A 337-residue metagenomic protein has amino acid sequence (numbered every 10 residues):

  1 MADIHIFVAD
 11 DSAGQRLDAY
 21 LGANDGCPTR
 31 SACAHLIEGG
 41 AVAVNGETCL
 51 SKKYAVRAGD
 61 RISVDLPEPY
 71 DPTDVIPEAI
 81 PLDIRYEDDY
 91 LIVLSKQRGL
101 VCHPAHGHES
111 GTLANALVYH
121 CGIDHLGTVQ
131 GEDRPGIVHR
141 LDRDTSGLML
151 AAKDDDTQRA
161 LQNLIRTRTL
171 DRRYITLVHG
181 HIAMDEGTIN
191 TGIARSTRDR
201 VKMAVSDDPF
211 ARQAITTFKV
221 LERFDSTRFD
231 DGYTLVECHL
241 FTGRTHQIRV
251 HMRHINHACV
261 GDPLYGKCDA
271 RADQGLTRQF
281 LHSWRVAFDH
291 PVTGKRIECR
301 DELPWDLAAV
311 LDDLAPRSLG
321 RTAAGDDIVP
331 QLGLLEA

Functional and structural regions predicted by a protein language model:
M1-T188, G192, T197, R300-P316 (+2 more regions): RNA pseudouridine synthases
I37, I215, L240, H290-P291: Short, acidic, Ser/Thr-enriched surface-loop or helix-capping motifs
V64-E68, R198-K202, Q213, Y265-R271: Short Pro/Gly-enriched beta-strand edge/turn motifs at strand-loop
I76-A79, S206-T216, F280-L281: Short coil-to-beta-strand transition motifs
I84, V178, F218-V220, C259: Conserved hydrophobic positions within beta-strands
E109-C121, K153-T157, R166, T191 (+3 more regions): Pseudouridine synthase
